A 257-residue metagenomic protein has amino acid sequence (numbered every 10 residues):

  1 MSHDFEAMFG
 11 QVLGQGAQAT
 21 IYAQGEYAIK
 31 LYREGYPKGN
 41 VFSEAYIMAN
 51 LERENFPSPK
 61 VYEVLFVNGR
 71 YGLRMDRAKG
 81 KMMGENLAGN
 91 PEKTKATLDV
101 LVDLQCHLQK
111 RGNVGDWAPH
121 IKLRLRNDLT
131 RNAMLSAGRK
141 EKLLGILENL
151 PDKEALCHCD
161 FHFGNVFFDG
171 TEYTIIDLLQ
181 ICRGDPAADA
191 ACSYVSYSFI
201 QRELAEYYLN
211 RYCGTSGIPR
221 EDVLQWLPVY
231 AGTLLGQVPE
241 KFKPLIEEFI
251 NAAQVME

Functional and structural regions predicted by a protein language model:
V12-F42: ATP-binding glycine-rich loop module of kinase domains
T20-A23, L144-A188: Active-site acidic catalytic loop and adjacent metal/ATP-binding pocket of ATP-dependent phosphoryl transfer enzymes
K38, C192-E257: Helix-rich C-terminal or lid/interface subdomains of diverse kinases
K38-E54: The N-lobe alphaC helix and its flanking beta3-alphaC-beta4 segment of protein kinase-like domains, centered on
K60-Y71: Short beta-strand micro-motifs within the conserved protein kinase catalytic domain, predominantly in the N-lobe
G69-M82: Conserved short submotifs of the Hanks-type protein kinase catalytic core that shape the nucleotide-binding pocket
P91-H120: Internal "kinase-insert"/substrate-recognition segments embedded within catalytic cores of ATP-dependent enzymes
K110-C159, D169, A253, E257: An alpha-helical support segment within catalytic cores of ATP-dependent transferases
